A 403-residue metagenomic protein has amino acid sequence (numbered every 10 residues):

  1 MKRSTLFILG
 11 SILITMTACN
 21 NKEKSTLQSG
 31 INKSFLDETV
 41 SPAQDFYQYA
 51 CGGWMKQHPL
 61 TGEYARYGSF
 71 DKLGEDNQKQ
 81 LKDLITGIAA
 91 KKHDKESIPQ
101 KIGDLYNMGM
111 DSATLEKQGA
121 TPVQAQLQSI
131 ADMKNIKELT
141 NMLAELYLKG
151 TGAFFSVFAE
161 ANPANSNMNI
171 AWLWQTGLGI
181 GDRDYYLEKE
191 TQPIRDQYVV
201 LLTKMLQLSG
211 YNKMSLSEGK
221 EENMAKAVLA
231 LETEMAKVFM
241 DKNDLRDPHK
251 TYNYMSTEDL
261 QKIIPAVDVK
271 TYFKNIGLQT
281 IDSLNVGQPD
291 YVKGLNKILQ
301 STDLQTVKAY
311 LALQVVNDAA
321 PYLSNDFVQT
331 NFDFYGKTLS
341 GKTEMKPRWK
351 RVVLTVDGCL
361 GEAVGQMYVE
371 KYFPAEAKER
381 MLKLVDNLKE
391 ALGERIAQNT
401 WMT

Functional and structural regions predicted by a protein language model:
M1-F7: Bacterial N-terminal signal peptides that target proteins for export
T15-A18: C-terminal motif of bacterial Sec signal peptides marking the signal peptidase cleavage site
N20-K22: Bacterial signal peptide processing site
K24-N32: Short, contiguous pre-domain boundary segments
F35-K56, E188-Q207: Hydrophobic/aromatic-rich, well-ordered segments within soluble, folded domains that form packed cores
S41-Q44, Y49-T114: Active-site-surrounding "flap" and adjacent substrate/cofactor-binding loops of secreted or lumenal enzymes, prototyped
I88-E379: Noncatalytic, helix-rich "gating/capping" subdomain that lines the substrate-entry/channel surface of large enzyme
M367, K371-M402: Long, K/E/R/D-enriched contiguous segments that form extended
